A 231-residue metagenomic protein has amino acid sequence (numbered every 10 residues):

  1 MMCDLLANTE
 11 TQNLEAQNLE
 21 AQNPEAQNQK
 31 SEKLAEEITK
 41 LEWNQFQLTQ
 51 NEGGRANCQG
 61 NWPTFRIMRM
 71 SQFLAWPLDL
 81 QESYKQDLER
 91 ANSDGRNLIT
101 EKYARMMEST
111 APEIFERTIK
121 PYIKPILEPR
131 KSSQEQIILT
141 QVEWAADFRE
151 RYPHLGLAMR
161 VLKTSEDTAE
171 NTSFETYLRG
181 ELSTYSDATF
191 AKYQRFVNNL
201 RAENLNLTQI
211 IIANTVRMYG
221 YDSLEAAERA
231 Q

Functional and structural regions predicted by a protein language model:
C3-L6, Q27-G60, S109-E113, K120-T168 (+4 more regions): Polar/charged low-complexity regulatory segments
A7, Q12, Q17, Q22-Q27 (+1 more regions): Intrinsically disordered, low-complexity repeat/linker tracts enriched for polar/charged residues
A16-L19, Q45, T64, L78 (+1 more regions): Intrinsic disorder/low-complexity segments enriched in polar/charged and small flexible residues
S31-L34, R66, Q81, T100 (+3 more regions): Short amphipathic alpha-helical segments that mediate assembly, nucleic-acid/protein binding, or membrane association
E52-A75, S83-D87, L98-I99, S173-L182: A cross-kingdom feature marking solvent-exposed beta-strand/loop segments within repeated, beta-rich binding/scaffold
F73-W76, L80-E89, S133-I137, L182-Y185 (+1 more regions): Short, structured motif recognition centered on aromatic/hydrophobic residues
Q81, Q86-I126, V197-E225: Repeat-associated, polar segments at repeat-unit boundaries in modular proteins
T168-I212: C-terminal structured interaction module
